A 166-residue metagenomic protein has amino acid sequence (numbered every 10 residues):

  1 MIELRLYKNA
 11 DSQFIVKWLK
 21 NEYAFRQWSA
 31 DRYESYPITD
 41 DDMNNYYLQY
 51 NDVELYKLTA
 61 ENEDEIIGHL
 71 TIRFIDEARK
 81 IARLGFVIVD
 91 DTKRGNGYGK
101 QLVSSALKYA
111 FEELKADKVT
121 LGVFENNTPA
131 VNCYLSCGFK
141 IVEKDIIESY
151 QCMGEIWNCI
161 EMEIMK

Functional and structural regions predicted by a protein language model:
M1-E3: Extreme N-terminal starter segment of soluble prokaryotic enzymes
L6-S12, K17-R94, V103, Y109 (+2 more regions): Acetyl-CoA-dependent GNAT
S35, N126-N127, Y150-Q151: Short secondary-structure capping/turn micro-motifs that flank functional sites
R79-I81, K118, C159: A generic structural signal for beta-strand entry/edge sites
F86, D90-S104, F124-N132, S136: Conserved glycine-rich acetyl-CoA-binding loop
Y98, L114-A116, F139: Helix N-cap/coil-helix junction residues
E112-G122: Conserved GNAT acetyl-CoA-binding A-motif
T120-V123, L135, K140-I156, E161: Conserved catalytic-core motifs of GNAT/GCN5-like acyltransferases
